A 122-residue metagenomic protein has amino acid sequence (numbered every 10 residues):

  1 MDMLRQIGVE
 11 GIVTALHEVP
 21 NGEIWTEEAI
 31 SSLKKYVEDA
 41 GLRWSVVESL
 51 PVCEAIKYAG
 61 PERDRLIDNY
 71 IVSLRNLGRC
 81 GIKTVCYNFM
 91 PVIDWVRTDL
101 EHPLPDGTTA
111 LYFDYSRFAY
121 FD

Functional and structural regions predicted by a protein language model:
M1-D122: N-terminal pre-domain/capping segments
